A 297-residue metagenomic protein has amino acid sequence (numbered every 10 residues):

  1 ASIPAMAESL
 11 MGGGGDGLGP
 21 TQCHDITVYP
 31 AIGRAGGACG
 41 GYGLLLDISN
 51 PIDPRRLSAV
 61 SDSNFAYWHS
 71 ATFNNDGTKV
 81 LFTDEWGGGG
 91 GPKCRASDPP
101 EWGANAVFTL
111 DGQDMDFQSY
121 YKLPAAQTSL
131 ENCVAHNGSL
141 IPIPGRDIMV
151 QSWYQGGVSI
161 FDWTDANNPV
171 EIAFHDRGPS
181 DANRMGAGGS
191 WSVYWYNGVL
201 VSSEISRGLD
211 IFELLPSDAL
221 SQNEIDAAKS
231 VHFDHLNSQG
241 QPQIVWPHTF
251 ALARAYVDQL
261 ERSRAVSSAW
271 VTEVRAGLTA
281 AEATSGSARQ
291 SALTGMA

Functional and structural regions predicted by a protein language model:
A1-Y256: Feature marking well-ordered beta-strand scaffolds used for ligand recognition
N223-A297: Soluble extracellular-acting proteins and domains
